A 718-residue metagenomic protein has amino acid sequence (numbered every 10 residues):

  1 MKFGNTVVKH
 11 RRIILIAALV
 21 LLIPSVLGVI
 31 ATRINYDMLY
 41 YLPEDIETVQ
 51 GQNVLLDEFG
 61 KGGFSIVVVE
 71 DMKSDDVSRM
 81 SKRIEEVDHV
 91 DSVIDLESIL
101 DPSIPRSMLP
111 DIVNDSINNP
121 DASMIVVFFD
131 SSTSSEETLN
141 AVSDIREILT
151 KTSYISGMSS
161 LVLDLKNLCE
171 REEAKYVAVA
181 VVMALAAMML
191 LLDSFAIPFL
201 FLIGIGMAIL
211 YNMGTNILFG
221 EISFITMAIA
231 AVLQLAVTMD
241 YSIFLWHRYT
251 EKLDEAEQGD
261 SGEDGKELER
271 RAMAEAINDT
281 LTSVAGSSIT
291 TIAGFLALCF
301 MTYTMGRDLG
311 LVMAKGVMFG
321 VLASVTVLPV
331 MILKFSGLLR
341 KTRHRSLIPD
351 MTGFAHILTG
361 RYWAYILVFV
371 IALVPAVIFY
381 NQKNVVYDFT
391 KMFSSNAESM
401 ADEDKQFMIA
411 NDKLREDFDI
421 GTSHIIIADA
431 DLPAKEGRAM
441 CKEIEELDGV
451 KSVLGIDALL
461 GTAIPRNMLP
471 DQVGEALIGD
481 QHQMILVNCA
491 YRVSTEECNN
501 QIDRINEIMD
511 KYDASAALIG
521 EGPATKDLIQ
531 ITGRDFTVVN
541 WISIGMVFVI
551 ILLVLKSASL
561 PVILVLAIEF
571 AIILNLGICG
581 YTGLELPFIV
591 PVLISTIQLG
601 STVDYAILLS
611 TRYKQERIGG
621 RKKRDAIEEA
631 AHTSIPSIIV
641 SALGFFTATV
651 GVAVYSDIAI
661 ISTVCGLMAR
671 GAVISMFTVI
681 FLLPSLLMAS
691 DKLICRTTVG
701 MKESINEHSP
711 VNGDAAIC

Functional and structural regions predicted by a protein language model:
M1-I34, Y40, T133-Y387, V493 (+2 more regions): Membrane-embedded transmembrane helical bundles of large multi-pass transporters/channels
E44-S65, V69-V162, N381-L560, L566-E585 (+1 more regions): Structured non-transmembrane domains adjacent to transmembrane bundles in polytopic membrane proteins
